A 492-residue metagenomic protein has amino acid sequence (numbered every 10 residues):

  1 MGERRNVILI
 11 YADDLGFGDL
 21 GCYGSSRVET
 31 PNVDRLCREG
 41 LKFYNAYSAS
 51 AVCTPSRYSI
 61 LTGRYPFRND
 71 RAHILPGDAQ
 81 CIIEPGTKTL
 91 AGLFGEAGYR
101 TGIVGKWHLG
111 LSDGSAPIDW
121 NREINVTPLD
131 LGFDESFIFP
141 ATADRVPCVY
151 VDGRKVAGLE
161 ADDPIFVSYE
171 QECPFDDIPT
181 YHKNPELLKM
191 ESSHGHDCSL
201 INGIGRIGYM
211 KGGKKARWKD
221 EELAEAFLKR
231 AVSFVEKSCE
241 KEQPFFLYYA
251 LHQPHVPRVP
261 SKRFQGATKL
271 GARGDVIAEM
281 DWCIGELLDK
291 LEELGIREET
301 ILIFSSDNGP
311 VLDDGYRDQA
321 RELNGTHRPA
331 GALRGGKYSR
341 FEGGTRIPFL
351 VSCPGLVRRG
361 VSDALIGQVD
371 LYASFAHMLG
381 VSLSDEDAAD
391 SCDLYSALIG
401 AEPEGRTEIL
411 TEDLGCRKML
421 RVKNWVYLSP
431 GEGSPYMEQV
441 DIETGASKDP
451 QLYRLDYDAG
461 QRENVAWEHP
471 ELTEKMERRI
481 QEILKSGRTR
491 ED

Functional and structural regions predicted by a protein language model:
M1-Q451, Y457-D492: Formylglycine-dependent sulfatase
